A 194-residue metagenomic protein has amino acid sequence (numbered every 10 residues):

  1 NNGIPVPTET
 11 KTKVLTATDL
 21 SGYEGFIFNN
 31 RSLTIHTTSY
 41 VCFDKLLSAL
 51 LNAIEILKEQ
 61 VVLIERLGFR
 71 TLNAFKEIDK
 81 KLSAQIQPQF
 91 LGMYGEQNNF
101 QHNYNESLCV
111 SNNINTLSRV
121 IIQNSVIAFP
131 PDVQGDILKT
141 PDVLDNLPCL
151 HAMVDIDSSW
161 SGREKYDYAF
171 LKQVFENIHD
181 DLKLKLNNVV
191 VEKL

Functional and structural regions predicted by a protein language model:
N1-F28, Y166, F170: N-terminal low-complexity, intrinsically disordered segments
N1-T8, S32-T34, G68, L194: Charged, terminal alpha-helix-loop-beta segments that serve as non-catalytic nucleic-acid engagement and/or assembly
K11-T18, I64-D145: Aromatic/basic-lined ligand-recognition segments that form π-stacking hydrophobic pockets flanked by Lys/Arg to engage
E24-S39, L63-L72, P148-S161: Glycine-rich, often proline-containing surface loops adjacent to acidic residues and nearby aromatics that form
T34-K45, Y166, F170, V174: Conserved aromatic-histidine-acidic binding/catalytic patches
C42-D44, S48-L63: Secondary-structure boundary elements
F43, E77, G162-E164: Residue-level signal for secondary-structure boundary sites
P148-L194: Long, compositionally biased interface segments
